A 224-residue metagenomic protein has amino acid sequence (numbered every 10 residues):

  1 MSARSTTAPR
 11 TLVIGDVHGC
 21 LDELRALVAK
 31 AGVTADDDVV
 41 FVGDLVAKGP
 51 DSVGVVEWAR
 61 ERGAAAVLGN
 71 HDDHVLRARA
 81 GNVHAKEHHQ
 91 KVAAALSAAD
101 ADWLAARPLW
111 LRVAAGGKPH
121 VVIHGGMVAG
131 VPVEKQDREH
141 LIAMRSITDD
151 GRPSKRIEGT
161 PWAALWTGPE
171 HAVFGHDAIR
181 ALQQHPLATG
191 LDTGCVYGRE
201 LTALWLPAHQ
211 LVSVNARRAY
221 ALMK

Functional and structural regions predicted by a protein language model:
M1-E57, R62: N-terminal active-site segment of His-dependent metallophosphoesterases
M1-T7, G32, E57-A59, L111-G116 (+2 more regions): A short acidic-Thr-Gly-centered motif at the start of a beta-strand
T6, D137-K224: Acidic, His/Gly-rich catalytic cores of divalent-metal-dependent hydrolytic chemistry
P9-L12, R62-A65, E170-H171, L187: Short active-site oxyanion
T11-H18, H120-G126, T189-L191: Active-site-proximal beta-strand elements of phosphoester/diester hydrolases
D16, D44, A59, G69-N70 (+5 more regions): Divalent metal-coordination and catalytic microenvironments
H18-D22, A47-G49, D73-R77, A129-G130 (+2 more regions): Active-site environment of divalent metal-dependent phosphoester hydrolases
S52-R156: Active-site neighborhood of divalent metal-dependent phosphoester bond hydrolases
